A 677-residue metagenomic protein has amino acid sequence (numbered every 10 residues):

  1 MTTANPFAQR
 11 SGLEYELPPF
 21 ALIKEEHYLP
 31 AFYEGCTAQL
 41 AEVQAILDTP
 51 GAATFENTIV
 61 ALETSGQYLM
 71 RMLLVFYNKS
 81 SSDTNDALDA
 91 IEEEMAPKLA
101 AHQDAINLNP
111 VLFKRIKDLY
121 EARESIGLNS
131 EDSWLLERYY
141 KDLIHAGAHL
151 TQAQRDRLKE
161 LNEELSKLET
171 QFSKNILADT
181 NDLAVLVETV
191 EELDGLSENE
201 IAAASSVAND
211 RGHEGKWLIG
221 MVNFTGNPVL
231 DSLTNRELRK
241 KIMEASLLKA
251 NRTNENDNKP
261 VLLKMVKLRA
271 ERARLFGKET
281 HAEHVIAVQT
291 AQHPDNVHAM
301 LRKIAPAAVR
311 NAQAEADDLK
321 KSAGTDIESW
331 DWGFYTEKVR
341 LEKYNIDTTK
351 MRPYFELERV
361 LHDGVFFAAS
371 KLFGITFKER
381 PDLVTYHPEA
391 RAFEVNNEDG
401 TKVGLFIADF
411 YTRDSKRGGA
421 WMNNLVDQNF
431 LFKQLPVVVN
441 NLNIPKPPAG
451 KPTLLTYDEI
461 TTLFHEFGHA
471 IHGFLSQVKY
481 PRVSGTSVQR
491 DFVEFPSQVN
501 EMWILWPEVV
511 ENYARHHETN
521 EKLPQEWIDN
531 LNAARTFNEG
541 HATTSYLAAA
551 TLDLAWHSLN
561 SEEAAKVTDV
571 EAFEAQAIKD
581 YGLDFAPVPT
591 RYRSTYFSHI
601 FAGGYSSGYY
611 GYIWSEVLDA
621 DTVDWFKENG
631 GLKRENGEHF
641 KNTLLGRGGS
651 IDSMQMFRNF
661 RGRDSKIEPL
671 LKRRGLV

Functional and structural regions predicted by a protein language model:
T2-L196, F626: N-terminal helix-rich structural modules
T2-P30, E34, K216, Y344 (+9 more regions): C-terminal, non-catalytic "cap/extension" segments appended to globular domains
G12-H27, V75-M95, L119-E160, G220-P260 (+6 more regions): Short His/Asp/Glu-rich catalytic/ion-coordination signatures at enzyme active sites or charged loops
T37, A41, A45-A52, Y68-S82 (+21 more regions): Intrinsically disordered or highly flexible coil/loop and linker segments, enriched in small and charged/polar residues
E131, L135-E137, K159, E164-T170 (+9 more regions): Active-site-proximal, well-structured secondary-structure segments within enzyme catalytic domains
P228-V229, H293-P294, R417, P448-P452 (+1 more regions): Short small-residue beta-strand/loop micro-motif enriched in glycine and branched aliphatics
N258-A270, V437-N440, V478, R647-G649: Short, hydrophobic/aliphatic alpha-helical segments
P445-F464: Short pre-active-site segment immediately N-terminal to the catalytic Zn-binding motif
